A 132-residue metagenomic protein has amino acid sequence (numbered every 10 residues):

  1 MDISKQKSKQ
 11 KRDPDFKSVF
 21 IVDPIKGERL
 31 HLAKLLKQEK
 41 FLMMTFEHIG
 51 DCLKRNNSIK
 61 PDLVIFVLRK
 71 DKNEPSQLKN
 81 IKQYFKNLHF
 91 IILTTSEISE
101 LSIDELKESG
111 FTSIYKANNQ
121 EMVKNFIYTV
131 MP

Functional and structural regions predicted by a protein language model:
M1-E28, D62, Q83, N118-P132: Non-catalytic signal-transmission and effector/linker regions of two-component phosphorelay proteins
I25-M44: Two-component/phosphorelay signaling modules centered on CheY-like receiver
K34-L36, R55, E105: Alpha-helical interaction/dimerization surfaces of two-component signaling modules
E47-L63, V67-D71: Acidic, metal-coordinating helix/loop segments flanking the phosphotransfer/catalytic sites of two-component signaling
N57-I59, I81-L88: Conserved phosphotransfer cores of two-component systems
I65-F85, E97-E100: Conserved phosphotransfer microenvironments
V67, H89-T95, Y115-K116: Short beta-strand elements of ligand-binding domains
S76, T95-I114, E121: Alpha4 helix (beta4-alpha4-beta5 surface) of REC/receiver domains from two-component response regulators
